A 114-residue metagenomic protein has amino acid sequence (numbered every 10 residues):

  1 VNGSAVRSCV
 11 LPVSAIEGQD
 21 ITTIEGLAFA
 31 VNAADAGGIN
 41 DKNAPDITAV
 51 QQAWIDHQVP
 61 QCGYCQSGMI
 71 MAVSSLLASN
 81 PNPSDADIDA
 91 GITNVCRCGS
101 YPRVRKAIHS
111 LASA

Functional and structural regions predicted by a protein language model:
V1-A114: Signature of N-terminal electron-transfer/Fe-S-associated modules in redox systems
